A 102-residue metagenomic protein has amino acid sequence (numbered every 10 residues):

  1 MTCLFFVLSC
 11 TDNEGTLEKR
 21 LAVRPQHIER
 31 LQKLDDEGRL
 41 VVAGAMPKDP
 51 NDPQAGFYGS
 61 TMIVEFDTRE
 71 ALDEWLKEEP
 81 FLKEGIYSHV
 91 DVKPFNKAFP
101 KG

Functional and structural regions predicted by a protein language model:
M1-G102: Conserved, structured core segments of small domains
